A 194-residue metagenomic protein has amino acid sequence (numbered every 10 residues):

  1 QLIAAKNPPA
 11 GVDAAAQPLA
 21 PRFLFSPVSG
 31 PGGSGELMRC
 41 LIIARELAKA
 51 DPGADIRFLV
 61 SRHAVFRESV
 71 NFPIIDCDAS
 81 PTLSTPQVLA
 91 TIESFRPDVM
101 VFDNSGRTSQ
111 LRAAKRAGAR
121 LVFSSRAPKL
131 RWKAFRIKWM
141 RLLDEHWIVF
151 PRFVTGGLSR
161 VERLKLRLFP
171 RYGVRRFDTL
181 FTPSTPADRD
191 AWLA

Functional and structural regions predicted by a protein language model:
L2-L19, F25: Positively charged, low-complexity intrinsically disordered leader regions
A20, F25-G32, E46-I92: Conserved nucleotide-sugar phosphate-binding/catalytic loop shared by glycosyltransferases and other
F25-R39, R152, V174-A194: Active-site donor-nucleotide binding/catalytic segment of nucleotide-sugar enzymes
L37-A48: Histidine-anchored nucleotide/phosphate-binding helix
R62-E68, S109, R131-W132, V154-L158: Short, charged/polar "capping" segments at the starts of alpha-helices and the immediately preceding loops
V65-F72, L111-A114, I137-R141, F169: Short loop/helix-cap segments at secondary-structure boundaries that form the rim of catalytic
L89-G106, V122: Short N-terminal targeting/anchoring amphipathic segment
A119-P186: Active-site-proximal region of nucleotide-activated glycan assembly enzymes, centered on histidine/acidic-rich loops
